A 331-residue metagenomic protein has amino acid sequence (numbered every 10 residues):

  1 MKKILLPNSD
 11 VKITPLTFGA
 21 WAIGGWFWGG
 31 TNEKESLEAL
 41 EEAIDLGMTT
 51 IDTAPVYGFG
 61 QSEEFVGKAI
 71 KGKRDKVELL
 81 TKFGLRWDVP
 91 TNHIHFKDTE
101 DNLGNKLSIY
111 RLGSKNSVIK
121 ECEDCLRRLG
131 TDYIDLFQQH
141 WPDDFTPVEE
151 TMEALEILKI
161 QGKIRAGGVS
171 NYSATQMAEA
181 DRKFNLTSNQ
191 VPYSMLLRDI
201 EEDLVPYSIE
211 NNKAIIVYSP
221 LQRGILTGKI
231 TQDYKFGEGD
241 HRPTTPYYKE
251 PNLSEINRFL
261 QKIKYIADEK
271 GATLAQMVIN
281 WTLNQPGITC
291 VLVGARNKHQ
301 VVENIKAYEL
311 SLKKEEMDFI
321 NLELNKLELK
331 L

Functional and structural regions predicted by a protein language model:
M1-E78, W87-V89: N-terminal binding-site loop/beta-alpha segment at the start of enzyme catalytic domains that lines or forms
K3, P142-L327, L331: Beta/alpha (TIM)-barrel catalytic core signal, keyed to glycine-rich beta->alpha loops juxtaposed to Asp/Glu that bind
N8, A69-R74, L126-G130, D181-K183: Acidic (Asp/Glu)-rich catalytic clusters
I13-T17, T49-T50, K76-K82, Y133-L136 (+4 more regions): Structural preference for beta-strand elements that scaffold enzyme active sites
G30-A43, G113-R128, S173-A178: Short, acidic/polar
P90-D101, K229-G239: Short, flexible, mixed-charge acidic loops at enzyme active sites
E100-G113, P243-E250: Short glycine/proline- and acidic residue-enriched helix-loop micro-motifs that form flexible lids or anion-recognition
L126-T146: Active-site groove signature of glycoside hydrolases
